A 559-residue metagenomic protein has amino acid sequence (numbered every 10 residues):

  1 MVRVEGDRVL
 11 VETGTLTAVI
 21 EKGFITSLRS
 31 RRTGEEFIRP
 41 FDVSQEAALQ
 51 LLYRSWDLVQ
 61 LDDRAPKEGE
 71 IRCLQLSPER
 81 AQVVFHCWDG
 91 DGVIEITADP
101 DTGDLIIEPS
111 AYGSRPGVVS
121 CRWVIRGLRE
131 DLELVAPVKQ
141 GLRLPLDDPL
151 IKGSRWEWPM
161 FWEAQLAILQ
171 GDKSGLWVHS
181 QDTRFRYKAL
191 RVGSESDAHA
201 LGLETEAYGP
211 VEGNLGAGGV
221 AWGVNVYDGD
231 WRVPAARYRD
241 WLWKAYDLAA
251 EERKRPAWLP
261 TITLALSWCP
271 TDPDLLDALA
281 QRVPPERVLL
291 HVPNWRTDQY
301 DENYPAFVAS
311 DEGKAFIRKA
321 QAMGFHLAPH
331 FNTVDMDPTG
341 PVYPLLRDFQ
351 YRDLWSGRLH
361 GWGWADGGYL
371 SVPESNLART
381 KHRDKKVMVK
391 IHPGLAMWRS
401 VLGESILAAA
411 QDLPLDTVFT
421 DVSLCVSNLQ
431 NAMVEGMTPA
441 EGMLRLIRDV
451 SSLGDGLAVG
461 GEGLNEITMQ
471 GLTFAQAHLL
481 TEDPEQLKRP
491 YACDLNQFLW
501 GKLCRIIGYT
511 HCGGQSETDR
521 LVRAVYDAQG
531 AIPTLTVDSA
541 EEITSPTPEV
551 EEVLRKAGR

Functional and structural regions predicted by a protein language model:
M1-E5: Short, Gly/Pro- and small/polar-rich lid/capping loops
L10-L289, N294, S310-A315, K319 (+2 more regions): Carbohydrate-recognition beta-sandwich/jelly-roll modules in extracellular/periplasmic carbohydrate-active proteins
E204-T205, G213-G219, G223, A396 (+1 more regions): Active-site-proximal substrate-binding groove within the catalytic cores of carbohydrate-active enzymes
P260-R358, G363, M397-E404, E441-I447: Aromatic- and glycine-enriched glycan-recognition loops and surfaces that form the carbohydrate-binding subsites
T271-D272, R296-D301, V334-T339, C425-Q430 (+2 more regions): Flexible loop/turn segments at secondary-structure boundaries
E286-W295, V401-A432: Active-site groove signature of glycoside hydrolases
F316-F325, A408-D416, D449-A458, Q529: A structural motif corresponding to the C-terminal end of an alpha-helix and its immediate exit/capping segment
R318, P329-A408, D483-K502: Active-site-adjacent "subsite" loops/lids of carbohydrate-active enzymes
